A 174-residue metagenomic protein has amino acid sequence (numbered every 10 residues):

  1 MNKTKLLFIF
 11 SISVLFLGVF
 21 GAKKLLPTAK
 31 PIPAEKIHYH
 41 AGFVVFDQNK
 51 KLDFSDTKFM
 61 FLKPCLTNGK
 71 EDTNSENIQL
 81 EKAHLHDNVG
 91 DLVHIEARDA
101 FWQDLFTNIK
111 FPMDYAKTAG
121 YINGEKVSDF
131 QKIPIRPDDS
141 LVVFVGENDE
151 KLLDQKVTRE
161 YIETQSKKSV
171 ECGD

Functional and structural regions predicted by a protein language model:
N2-D174: Ubiquitin-like/PB1-type beta-grasp interaction modules and other compact soluble beta-rich domains
